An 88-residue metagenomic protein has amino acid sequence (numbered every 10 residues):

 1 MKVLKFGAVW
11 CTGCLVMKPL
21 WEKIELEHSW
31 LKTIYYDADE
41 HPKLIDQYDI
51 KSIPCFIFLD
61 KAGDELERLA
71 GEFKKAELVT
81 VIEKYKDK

Functional and structural regions predicted by a protein language model:
M1-I24: Local sequence-structure signature of Cys/Sec-based thiol-disulfide redox active-site neighborhoods
F6, E25, W30-K43: Thiol-based oxidoreductase modules, predominantly thioredoxin-like and allied folds used for disulfide exchange
L44-Y48, V81: CheY-like receiver
Y48-I57: Structural micro-motif
F58-K88: Non-catalytic, surface beta->alpha helical segment in thiol-disulfide oxidoreductase systems
